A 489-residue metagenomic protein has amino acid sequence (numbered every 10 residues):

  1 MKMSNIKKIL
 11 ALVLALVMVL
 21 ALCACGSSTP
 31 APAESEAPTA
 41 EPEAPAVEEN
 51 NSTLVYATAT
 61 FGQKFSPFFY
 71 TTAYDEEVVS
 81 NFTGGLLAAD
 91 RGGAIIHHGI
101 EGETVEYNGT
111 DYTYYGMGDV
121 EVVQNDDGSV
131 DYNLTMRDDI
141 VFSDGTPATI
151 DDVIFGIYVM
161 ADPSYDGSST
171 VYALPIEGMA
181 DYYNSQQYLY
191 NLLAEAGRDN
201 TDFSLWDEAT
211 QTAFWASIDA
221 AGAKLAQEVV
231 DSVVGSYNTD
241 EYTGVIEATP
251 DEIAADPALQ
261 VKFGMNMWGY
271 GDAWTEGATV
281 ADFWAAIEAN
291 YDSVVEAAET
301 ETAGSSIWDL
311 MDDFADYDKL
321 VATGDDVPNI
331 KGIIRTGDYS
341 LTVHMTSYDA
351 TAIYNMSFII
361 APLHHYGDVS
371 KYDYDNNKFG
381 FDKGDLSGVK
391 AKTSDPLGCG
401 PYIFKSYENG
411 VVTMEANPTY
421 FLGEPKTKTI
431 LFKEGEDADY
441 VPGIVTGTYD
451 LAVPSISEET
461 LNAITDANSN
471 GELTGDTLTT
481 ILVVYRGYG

Functional and structural regions predicted by a protein language model:
K2-V13: Bacterial N-terminal signal peptides that target proteins for export
V13-A21: Bacterial N-terminal signal peptides
C23-A33: Bacterial lipoprotein signal-peptidase II cleavage site
N50-F61, V130-T135, V153-G156, L341-T342 (+3 more regions): Short, well-ordered beta-strand elements
A57-D127, T135, L397: N-terminal lobe/hinge region of extracytoplasmic solute-binding protein
A88-A94, E288, D292, E296-K331 (+5 more regions): Gly/Pro-rich hinge or "lid" segments in bacterial periplasmic/extracellular proteins
G118-G304, G443-T446: Aromatic- and charge-enriched surface segment that lines or borders ligand/interaction sites
K405-P418, L431-G489: Extracellular/periplasmic solute-recognition and catalytic clefts
